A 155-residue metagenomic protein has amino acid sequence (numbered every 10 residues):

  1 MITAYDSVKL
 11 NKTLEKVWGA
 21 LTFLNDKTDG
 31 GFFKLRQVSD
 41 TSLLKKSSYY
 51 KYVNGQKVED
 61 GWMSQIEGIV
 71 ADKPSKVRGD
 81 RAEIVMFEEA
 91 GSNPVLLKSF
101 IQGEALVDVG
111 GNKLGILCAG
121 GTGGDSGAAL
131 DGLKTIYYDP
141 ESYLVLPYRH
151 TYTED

Functional and structural regions predicted by a protein language model:
I2-D72: Conserved nucleotide-state-sensing and coupling region of NTP-binding domains
T28-S48, K113-G121, L144-E154: A generic structural motif
G55-Q56, M63-E67, R81-V85, K98 (+1 more regions): Conserved P-loop NTPase catalytic core
K73, S92-N93: Residues immediately C-terminal
P74-R81: SF2 helicase motor core recognition
M86-S92: Walker B catalytic acidic pair
V95-G115, G120: Short, conserved "post-DEAD/DEAH" coupling segment immediately C-terminal to helicase motif II within the SF2/RecA-like
